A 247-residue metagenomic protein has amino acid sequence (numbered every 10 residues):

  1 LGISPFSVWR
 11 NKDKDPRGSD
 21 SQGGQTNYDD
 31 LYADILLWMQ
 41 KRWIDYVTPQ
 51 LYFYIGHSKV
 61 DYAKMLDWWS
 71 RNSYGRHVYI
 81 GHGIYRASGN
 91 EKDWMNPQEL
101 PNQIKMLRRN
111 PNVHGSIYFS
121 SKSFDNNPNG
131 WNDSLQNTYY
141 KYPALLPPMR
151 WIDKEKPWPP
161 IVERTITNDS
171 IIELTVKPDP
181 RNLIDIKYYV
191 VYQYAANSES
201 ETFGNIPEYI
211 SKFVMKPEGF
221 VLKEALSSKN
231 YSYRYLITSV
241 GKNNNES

Functional and structural regions predicted by a protein language model:
L1-L31, H77-A87: Aromatic-lined carbohydrate-recognition surfaces of secreted/lumenal glycan-active proteins
Y32-S58, S73-I152: Substrate-binding cleft of secreted/luminal carbohydrate-active enzymes
K154-R164: Proline-enriched interdomain boundary motifs that mark the N-terminal boundary and often initiate the first structured
S170-I184: Conserved aromatic anchor
Y188-Y192: Short beta-strand elements bearing conserved aromatic residues within extracellular beta-rich modules
S211-E218: Short beta-strand segments within Ig-like beta-sandwich modules, predominantly Fibronectin type-III
E218-E224: Short strand-edge motifs at loop-to-beta-strand transitions and within beta-strands of extracellular beta-rich domains
E224-E246: Beta-strand-rich modules
